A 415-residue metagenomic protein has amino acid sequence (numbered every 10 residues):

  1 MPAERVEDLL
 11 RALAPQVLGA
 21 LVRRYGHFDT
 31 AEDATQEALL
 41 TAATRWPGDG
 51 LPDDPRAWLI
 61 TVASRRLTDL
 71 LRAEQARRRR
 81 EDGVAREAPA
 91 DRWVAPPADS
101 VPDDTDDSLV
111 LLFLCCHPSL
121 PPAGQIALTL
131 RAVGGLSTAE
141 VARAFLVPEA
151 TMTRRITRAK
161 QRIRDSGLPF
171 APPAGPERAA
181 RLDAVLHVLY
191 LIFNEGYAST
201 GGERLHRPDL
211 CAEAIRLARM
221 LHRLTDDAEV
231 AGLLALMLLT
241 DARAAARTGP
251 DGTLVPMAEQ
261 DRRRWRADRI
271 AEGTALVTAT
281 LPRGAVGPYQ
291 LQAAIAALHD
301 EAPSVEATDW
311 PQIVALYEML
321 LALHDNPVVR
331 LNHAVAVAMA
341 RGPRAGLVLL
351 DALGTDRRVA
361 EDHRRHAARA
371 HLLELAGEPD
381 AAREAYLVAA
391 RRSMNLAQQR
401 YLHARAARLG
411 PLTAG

Functional and structural regions predicted by a protein language model:
M1-G19, D29, A179-H187, L191: A short, charge-rich alpha-helical start-of-domain segment used by transcription regulators
L9-F28, T41-R45, L71, F113 (+3 more regions): Amphipathic, Lys/Arg- and hydrophobic-enriched alpha-helical face
F28-P47, D53-I60, L233-A235: Conserved RNAP core-binding helix
L39-A43, D53-D82, K160: Σ70-family region 2.3-2.4 aromatic/basic alpha-helix that recognizes the −10 promoter and nucleates DNA melting
E74, E81-E140, V147-E318: Amphipathic helix-loop-helix modules that constitute alpha-helical solenoid scaffolds
L238, A297-E301, V337, L373 (+1 more regions): Residue at a conserved register position within TPR or TPR-like alpha-solenoid repeats
D241, S304-A307, A340, A376 (+1 more regions): Structural motif corresponding to the intra-repeat A-B loop/turn of tetratricopeptide repeats
